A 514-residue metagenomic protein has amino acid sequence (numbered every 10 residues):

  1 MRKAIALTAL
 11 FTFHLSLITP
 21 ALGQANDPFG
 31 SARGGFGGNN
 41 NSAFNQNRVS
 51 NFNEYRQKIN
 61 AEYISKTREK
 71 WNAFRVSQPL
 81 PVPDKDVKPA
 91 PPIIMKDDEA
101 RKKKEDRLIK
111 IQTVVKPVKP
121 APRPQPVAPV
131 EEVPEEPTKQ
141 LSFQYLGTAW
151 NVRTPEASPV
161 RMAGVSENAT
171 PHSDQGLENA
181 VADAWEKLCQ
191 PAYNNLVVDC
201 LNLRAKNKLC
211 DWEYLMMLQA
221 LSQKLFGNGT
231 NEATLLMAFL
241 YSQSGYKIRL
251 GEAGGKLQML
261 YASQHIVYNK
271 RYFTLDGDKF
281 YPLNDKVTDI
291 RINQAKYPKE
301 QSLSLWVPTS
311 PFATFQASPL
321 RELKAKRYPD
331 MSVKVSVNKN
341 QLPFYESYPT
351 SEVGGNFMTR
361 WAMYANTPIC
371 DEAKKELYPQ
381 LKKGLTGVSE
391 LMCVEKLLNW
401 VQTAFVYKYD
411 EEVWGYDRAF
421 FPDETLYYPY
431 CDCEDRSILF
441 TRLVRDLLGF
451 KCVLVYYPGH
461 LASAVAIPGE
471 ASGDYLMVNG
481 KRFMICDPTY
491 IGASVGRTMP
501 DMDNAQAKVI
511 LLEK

Functional and structural regions predicted by a protein language model:
M1-A6: Positively charged n-region of N-terminal signal peptides that target proteins for export
A9-L17: Hydrophobic core
I18-G23: Sec/Tat signal peptide C-region and signal peptidase I cleavage site
S31-F239: Long, contiguous, compositionally biased segments that the model treats as domain-scale units
S166-E167, H172-M217, A362-Y428, T489: Secondary-structure boundary elements
S222-L225, E232-K382: Extended, non-transmembrane interaction/recognition domains
K224-M237, K408-P468: Active-site neighborhood of thiol-dependent amide/isopeptide-bond enzymes
I248-G277, L385-V388, D435-K514: Hydrophobic/aromatic-rich core segments of domains that either
